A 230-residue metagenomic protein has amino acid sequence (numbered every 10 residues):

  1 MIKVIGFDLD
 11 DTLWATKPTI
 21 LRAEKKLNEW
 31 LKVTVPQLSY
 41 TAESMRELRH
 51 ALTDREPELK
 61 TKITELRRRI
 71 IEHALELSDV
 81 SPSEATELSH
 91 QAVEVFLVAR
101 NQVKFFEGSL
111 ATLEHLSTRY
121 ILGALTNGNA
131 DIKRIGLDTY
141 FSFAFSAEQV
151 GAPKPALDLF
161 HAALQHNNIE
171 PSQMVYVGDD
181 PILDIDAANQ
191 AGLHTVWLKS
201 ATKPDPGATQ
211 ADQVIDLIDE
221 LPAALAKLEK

Functional and structural regions predicted by a protein language model:
M1-I5, K17, V33-T34, S83-A85 (+1 more regions): Asp-based, Mg2+/Mn2+-dependent phosphohydrolase catalytic module
I2-E107: N-terminal helical cap/lid subdomain that shapes the substrate entry/recognition surface in HAD-like hydrolases
